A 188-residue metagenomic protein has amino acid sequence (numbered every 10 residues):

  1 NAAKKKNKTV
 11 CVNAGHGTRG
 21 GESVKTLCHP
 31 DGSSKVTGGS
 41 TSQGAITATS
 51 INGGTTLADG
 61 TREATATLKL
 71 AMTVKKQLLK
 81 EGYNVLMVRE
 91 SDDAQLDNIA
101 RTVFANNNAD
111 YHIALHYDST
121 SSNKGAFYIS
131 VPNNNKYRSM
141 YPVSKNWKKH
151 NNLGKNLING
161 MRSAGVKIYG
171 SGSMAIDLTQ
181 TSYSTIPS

Functional and structural regions predicted by a protein language model:
N1-S188: Catalytic-site microenvironment of enzymes that process N-acetyl-hexosamine-containing cell-wall polysaccharides
